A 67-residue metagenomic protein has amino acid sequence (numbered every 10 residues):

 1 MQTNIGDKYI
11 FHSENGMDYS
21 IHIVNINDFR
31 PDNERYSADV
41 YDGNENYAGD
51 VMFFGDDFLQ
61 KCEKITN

Functional and structural regions predicted by a protein language model:
M1-Q2, N27-D28, E63: Short, exposed beta-strand/loop patches in secreted or surface proteins that constitute
Q2-E14: Short coil-to-beta transition motif at edge beta-strands of beta-rich domains
I10-H12, R30, F54-G55, L59: Compositionally biased, low-structure terminal segments
S13, V40-D42, T66: Residue-level signal for short segments within beta-strands and strand-turn junctions of well-structured beta-sheet
M17-M52: Basic/aromatic-rich interaction segments and small domains that mediate binding to polyanionic partners
N44-N67: Intrinsically disordered, low-complexity, charged/polar segments
